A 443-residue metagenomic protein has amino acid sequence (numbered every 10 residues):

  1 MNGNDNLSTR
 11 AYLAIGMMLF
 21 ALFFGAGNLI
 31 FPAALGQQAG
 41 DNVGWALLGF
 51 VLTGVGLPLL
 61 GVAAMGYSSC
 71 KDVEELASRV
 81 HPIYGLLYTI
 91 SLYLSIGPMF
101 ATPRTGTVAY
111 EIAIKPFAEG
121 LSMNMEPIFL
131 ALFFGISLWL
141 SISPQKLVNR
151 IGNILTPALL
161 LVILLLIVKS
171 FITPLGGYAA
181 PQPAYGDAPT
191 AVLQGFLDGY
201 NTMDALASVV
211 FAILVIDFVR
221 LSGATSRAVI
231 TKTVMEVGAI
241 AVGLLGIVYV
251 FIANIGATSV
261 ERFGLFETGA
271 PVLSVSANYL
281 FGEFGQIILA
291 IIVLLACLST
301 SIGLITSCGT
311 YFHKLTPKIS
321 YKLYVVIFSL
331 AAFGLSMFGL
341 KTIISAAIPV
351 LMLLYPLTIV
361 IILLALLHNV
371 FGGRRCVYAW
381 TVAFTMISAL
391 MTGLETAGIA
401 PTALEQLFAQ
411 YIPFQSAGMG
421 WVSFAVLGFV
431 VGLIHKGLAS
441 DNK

Functional and structural regions predicted by a protein language model:
L13-F24, V168-G176, Y185-I252, I288-C297 (+2 more regions): Hydrophobic, membrane-embedded alpha-helices of multi-pass small-molecule transporters
G56, L60, A158-S170, V234-V260 (+1 more regions): Selective recognition of specific alpha-helical transmembrane segments in multi-pass small-molecule
Y67-E75, F133-L155, L221-A224, F333-A346 (+1 more regions): Membrane-water interface regions at transmembrane-helix termini and the short interhelical loops of multi-pass membrane
D72-S78, V248-L298, I305, P349: TM-loop-TM module centered on a large, flexible mid-protein loop between adjacent transmembrane helices in multi-pass
P98, T102, L160-D187, A205-L206 (+3 more regions): Hydrophobic alpha-helical segments and their helix-loop junctions in multi-pass secondary transporters
I142-S170, I348-I359, Y378-S388: Membrane-interface loop-to-helix entry segments
S143-I154, V192-G195, V215-L244, E261-S274 (+1 more regions): Hydrophobic, small-residue-rich membrane helices and short re-entrant helix-turn-helix hairpins that build
T173, R374-K443: A generic transmembrane alpha-helix motif of multi-pass inner-membrane proteins
